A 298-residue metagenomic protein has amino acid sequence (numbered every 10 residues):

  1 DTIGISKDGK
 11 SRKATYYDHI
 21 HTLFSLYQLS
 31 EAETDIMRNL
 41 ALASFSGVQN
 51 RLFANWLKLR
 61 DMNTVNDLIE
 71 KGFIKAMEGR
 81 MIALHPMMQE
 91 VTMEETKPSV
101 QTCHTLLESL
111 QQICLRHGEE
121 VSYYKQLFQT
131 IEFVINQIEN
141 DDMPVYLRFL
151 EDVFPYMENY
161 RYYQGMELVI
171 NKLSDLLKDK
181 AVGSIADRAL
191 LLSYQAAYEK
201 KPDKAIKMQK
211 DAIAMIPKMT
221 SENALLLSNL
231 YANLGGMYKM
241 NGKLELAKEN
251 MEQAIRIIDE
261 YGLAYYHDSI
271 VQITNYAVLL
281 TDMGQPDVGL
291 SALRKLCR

Functional and structural regions predicted by a protein language model:
D1, S30-T34, M93-F128, D141-Y146: A eukaryote-biased feature capturing mid-to-C-terminal, repeat/solenoid-rich segments of large proteins, strongly
D1-R12: Amphipathic helix/helix-loop-helix segment enriched in hydrophobic residues with interspersed Lys/Arg and occasional
Y17-T96, H104, L150: C-terminal boundary/linker of central alpha/beta nucleotide-binding cores
L127, Y146, A181, I185-R188 (+4 more regions): Residues that mark the junctions of alpha-helical repeat units in TPR/alpha-solenoid scaffolds
N140, D179-G183, K218-E222, E260-A264 (+1 more regions): Short coil/turn linkers that connect adjacent helices within long alpha-helical scaffolds, especially alpha-solenoid
P155, D187-K200, L225-M240, H267-D282: Conserved alpha-helical positions within TPR/SEL1-like repeat arrays
